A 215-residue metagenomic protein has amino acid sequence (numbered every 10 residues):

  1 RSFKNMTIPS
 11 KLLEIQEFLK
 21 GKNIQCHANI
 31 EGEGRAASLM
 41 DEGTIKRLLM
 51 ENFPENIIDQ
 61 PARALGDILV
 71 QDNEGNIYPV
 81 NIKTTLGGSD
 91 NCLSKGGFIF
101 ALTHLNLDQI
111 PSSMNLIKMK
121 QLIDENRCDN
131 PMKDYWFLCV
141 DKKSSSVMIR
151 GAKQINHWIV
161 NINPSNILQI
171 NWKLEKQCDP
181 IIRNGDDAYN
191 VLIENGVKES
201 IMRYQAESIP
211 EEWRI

Functional and structural regions predicted by a protein language model:
R1-G66, Q71-N73, T84-I215: Nucleic-acid endonuclease domains
P79-N81: Alpha-helical bundle protein-protein interaction modules that mediate dimerization/oligomerization and scaffolding
